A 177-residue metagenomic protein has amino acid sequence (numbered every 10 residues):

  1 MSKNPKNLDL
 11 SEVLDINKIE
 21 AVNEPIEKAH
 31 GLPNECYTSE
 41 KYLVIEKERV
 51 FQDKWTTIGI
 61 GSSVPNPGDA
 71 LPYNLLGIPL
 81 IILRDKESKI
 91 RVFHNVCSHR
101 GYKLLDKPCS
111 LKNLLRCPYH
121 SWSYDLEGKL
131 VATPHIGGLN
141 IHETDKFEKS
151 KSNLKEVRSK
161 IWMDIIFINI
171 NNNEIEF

Functional and structural regions predicted by a protein language model:
S2-L43, K47-R49, F147-F177: Replace "small metal-dependent catalytic modules" with "small catalytic or cofactor-binding modules
G31, G61-V64: Conserved short loop/turn motifs at secondary-structure junctions
Y37-K41, D53, L75, V92: Generic alpha-helix structural propensity
V50-Q52, P67: A short, polar/charged loop/turn motif at coil->beta-strand junctions and beta-hairpin connectors
Q52-G59: A short, Trp-centered hydrophobic/proline-enriched beta-strand micro-motif
S63-N172: Rieske [2Fe-2S] iron-sulfur-binding domain
